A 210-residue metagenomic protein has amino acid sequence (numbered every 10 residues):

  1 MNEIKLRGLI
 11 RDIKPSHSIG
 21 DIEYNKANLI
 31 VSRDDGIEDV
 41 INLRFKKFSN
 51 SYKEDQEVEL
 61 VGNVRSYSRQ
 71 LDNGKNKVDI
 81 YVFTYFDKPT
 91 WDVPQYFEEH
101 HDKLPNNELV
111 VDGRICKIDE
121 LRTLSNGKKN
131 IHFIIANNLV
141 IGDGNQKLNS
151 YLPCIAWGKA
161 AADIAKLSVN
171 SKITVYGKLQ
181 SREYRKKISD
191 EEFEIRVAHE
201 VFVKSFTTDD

Functional and structural regions predicted by a protein language model:
M1-D210: Single-stranded nucleic acid-binding surfaces, predominantly the OB-fold ssDNA-binding core
